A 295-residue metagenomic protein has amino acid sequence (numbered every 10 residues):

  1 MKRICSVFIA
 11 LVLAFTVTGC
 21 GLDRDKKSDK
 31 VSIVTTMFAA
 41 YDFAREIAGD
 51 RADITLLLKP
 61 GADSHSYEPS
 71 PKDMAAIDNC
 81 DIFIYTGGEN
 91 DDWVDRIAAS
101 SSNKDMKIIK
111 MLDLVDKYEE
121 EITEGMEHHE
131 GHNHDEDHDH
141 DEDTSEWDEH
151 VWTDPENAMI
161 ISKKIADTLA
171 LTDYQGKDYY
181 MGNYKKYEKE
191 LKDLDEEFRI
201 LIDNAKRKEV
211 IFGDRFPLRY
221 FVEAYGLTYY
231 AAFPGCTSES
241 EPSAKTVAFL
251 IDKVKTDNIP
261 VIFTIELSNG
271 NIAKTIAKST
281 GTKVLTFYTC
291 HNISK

Functional and structural regions predicted by a protein language model:
M1-I9: Positively charged n-region of N-terminal signal peptides that target proteins for export
S6-V7, T16, C20-K295: Extracytoplasmic metal-acquisition and chelation regions
